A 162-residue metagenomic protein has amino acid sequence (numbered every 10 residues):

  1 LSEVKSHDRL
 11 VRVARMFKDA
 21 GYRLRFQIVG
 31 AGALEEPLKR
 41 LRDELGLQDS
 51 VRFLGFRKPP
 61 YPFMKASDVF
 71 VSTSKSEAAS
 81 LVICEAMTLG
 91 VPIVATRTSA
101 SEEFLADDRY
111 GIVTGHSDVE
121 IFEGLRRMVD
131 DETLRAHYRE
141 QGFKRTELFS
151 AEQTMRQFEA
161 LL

Functional and structural regions predicted by a protein language model:
S2-M16, A33-R40: A conserved mid-protein helix/loop that constitutes part of the nucleotide-sugar donor-binding site
K39-G55: Nucleotide-activated donor-binding/catalytic signature segment of Leloir-type glycosyltransferases, i.e., the conserved
F56, K75: Aromatic "clamp/platform" in nucleotide-sugar-dependent glycosyltransferases that forms part of the donor/acceptor
P92-A95: Short hydrophobic beta-strand element within catalytic cores of glycosyltransferases and related nucleotide-activated
D107-V119, R127-E132: Conserved acidic donor-binding segment of nucleotide-sugar-dependent glycosyltransferases
L134-L148: A short, well-ordered alpha-helix in the C-terminal region of glycosyltransferases
A151-L162: C-terminal alpha-helical cap of glycosyltransferases
